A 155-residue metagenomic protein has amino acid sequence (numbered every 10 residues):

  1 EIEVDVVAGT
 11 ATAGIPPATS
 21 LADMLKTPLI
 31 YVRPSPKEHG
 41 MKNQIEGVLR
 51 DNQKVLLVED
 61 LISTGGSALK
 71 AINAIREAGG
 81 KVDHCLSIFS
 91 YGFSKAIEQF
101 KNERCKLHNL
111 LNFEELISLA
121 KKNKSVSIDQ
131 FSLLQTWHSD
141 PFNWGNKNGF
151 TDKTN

Functional and structural regions predicted by a protein language model:
I2-A11, L86: Short glycine-rich phosphate-binding loop at a beta-alpha junction
D5, Q53, D83: Conserved acidic residues
I15: Portal/gating segments that form or line small-molecule/metal binding sites
A18-L56, T64-K70: Short, glycine/charge-rich flexible loops or terminal/linker lids adjacent to PRPP-binding catalytic cores
N73-N155: PRPP-dependent phosphoribosyltransferase catalytic core
